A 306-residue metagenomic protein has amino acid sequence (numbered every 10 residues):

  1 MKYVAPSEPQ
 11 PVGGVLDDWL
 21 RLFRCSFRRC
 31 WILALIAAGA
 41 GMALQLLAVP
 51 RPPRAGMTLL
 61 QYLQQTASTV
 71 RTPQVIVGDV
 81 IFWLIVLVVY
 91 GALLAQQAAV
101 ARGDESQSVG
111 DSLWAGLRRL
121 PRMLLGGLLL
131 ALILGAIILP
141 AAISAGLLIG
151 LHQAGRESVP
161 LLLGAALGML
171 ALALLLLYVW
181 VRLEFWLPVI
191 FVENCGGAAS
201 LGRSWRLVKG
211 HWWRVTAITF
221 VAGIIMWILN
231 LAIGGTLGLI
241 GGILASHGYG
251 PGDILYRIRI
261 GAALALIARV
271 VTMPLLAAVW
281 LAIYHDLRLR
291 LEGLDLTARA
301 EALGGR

Functional and structural regions predicted by a protein language model:
M1-P6, D18, A40-G41, A55-T72 (+4 more regions): Juxtamembrane transition segments at transmembrane-helix termini in multipass membrane proteins
G13-A40, Q107-A136, L161, Y178-N230 (+1 more regions): Interfacial aromatic "cap" segments that immediately flank transmembrane helices in multipass membrane proteins
A38-P53: Alpha-helical transmembrane segments of multi-pass membrane proteins
R71-V88, G164-Y178, A265: Alpha-helical transmembrane segments
G78, F82-L93, R122, L130 (+2 more regions): Solvent-exposed, amphipathic alpha-helical "stalk/arm" or coiled-coil-like segments used as scaffolds
Y90-R118: Hydrophobic transmembrane alpha-helix segments characteristic of membrane transport and insertion machinery
G127-G155, L162-L176, I228, A232-G242: Hydrophobic alpha-helical transmembrane segments of integral membrane proteins
